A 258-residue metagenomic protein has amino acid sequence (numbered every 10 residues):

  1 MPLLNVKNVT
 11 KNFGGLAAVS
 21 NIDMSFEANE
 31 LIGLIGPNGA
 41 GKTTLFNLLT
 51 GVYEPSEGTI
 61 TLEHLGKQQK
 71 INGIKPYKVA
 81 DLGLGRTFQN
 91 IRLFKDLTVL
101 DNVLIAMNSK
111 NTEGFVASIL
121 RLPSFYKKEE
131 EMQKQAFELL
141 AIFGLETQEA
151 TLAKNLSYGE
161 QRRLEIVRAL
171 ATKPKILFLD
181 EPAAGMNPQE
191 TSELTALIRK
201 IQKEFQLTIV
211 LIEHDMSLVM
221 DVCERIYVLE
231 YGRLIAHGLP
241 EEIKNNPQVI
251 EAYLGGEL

Functional and structural regions predicted by a protein language model:
M1-L258: Glycine-rich phosphate-binding loops of nucleotide-dependent enzymes
